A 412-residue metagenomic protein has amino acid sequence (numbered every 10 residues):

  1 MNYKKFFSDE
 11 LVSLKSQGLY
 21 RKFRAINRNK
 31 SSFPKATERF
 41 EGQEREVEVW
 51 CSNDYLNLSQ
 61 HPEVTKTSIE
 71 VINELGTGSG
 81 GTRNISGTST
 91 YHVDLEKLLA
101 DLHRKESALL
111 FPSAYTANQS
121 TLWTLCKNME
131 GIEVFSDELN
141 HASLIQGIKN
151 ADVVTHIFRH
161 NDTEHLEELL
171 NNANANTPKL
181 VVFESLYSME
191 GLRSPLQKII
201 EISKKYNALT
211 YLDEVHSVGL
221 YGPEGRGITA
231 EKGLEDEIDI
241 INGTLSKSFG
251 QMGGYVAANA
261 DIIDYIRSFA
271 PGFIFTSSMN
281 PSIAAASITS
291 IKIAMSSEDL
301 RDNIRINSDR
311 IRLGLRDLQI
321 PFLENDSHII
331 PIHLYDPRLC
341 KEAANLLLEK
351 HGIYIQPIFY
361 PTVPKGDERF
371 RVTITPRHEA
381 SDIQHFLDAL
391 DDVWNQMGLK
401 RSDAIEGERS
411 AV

Functional and structural regions predicted by a protein language model:
S13-L75, A208: N-terminal "arm"/small-domain region of PLP-dependent enzymes with the aminotransferase-like
D54, H156, H160-L212: Active-site phosphate-binding strand-loop segment of PLP-dependent enzymes
L58, P62, I69-E70, E74 (+3 more regions): PLP-dependent enzyme catalytic core of the Aspartate aminotransferase-like
T65-S113: Conserved N-terminal alpha-helix of the aminotransferase class I/II PLP-enzyme fold
T121-A142: Conserved PLP-anchoring active-site segment centered on the Schiff-base-forming lysine
E224, A230-Y265: Active-site PLP attachment segment
S278-S297, N303, N307-D309, R316-D317 (+1 more regions): Structural motif of enzymes handling amino- and sulfur-group chemistry
D302-I311, R316-G352, G366-D367, I374-P376 (+2 more regions): Conserved PLP-binding catalytic core of the aspartate aminotransferase-like
